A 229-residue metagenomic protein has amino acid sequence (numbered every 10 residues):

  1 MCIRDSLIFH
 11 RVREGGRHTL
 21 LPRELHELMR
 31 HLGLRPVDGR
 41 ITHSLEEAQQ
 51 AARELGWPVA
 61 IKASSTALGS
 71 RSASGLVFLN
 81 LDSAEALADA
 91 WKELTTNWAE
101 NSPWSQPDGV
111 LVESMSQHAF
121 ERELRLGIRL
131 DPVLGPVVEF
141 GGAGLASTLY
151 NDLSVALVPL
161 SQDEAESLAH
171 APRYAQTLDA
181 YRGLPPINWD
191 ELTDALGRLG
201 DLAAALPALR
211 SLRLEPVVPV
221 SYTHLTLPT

Functional and structural regions predicted by a protein language model:
M1-S6, T223-T229: Conserved small/polar residues in nucleotide/adenosyl-binding loops
C2-D5, H18-L25, L45, S83-L87 (+5 more regions): Generic structural signal for well-ordered, non-membrane alpha-helical segments in soluble metabolic enzymes
R4-L32, T66-A67, N97: Conserved N-proximal alpha/beta basic substrate-recognition cap immediately N-terminal to, or forming the N-lobe
L20, I41-S64, E85-L160, V218: Phosphate-binding site of ATP-dependent enzymes
L32, V37-R40, V77-L79: Structural signal for short hydrophobic segments within the conserved structured cores of catalytic domains across
T66-W91, G135-D190: ATP-dependent carboxylate/phosphate-activation module, predominantly the ATP-grasp catalytic core and closely related
K92, W98-S102, A175-L212: A long amphipathic alpha-helix within ATP-dependent nucleotide-binding catalytic cores
L126, A208-L225: Conserved metal-phosphate-binding beta-hairpin within the catalytic cores of diverse ATP-dependent phosphoryl-transfer
